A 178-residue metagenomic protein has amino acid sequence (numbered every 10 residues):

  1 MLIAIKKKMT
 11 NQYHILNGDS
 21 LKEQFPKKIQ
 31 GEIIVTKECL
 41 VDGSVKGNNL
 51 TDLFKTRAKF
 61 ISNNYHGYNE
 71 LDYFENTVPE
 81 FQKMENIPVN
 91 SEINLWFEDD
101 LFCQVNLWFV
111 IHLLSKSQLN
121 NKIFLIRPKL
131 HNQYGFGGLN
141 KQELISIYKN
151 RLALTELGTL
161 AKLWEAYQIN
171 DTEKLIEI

Functional and structural regions predicted by a protein language model:
L2-E70, E75: A structured, charge-rich N-terminal accessory region that forms the first stable segment of a protein and links
M9-N11, Q30, P88-E92, N120-K122: A general structural motif
H14-G18, T36, W96-D99, I126-P128: Short His-Asn-centered micro-motif
E23-K27, V45-K46, C103-I111, Y134-G138: A short acidic (Asp/Glu
H66-F109: Long, hydrophobic/aromatic-enriched structural stretches that serve as scaffold segments
F109-I123: A short alpha->loop->secondary-structure connector
I126-L144: Short, conserved secondary-structure transition motifs
L139-I178: A conserved mid-domain beta-alpha-beta active-site/ligand-binding segment of alpha/beta enzyme cores
